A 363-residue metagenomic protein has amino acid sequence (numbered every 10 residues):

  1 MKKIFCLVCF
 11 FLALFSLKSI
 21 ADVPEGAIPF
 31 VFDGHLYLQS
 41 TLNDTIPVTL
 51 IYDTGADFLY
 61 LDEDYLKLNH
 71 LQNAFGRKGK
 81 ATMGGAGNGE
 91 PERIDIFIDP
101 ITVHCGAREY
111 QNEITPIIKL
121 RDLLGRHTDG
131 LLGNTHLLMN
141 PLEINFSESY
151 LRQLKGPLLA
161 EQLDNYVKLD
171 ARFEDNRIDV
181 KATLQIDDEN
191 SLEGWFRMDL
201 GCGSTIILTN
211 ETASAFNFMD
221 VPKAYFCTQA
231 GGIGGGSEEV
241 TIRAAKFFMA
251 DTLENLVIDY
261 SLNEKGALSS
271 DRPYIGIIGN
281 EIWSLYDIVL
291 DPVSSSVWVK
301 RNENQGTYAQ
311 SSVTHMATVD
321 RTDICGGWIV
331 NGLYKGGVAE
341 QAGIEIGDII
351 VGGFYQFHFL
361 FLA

Functional and structural regions predicted by a protein language model:
M1-E25: Bacterial Sec-dependent N-terminal signal peptides
I20-A363: Pepsin/retropepsin-fold aspartyl endopeptidases
